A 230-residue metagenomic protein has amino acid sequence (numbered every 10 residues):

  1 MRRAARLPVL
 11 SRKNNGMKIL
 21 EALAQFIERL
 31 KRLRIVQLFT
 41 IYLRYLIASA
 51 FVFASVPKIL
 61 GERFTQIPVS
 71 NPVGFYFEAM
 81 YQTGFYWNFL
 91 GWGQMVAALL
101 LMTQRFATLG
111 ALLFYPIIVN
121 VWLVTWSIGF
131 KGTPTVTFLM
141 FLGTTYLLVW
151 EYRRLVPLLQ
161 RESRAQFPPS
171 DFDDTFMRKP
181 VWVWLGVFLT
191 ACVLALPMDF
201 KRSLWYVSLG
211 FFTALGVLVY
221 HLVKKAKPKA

Functional and structural regions predicted by a protein language model:
A4-A5: Ala/Thr-enriched low-complexity intrinsically disordered regions
V9-E62, T108-A230: Extended, low-polarity transmembrane helix blocks
A50, A54-L90: Solvent-exposed, well-ordered loop and adjacent helix/strand elements within mature globular domains that form
P68-A79, Q94-R105, P168-D173: Short juxtamembrane and helix-loop transition motifs at transmembrane-helix boundaries in membrane proteins
L90-G93, T137-F138: Short hydrophobic/aromatic segments of transmembrane alpha-helices and their interfaces
W92-M95, I118: Hydrophobic alpha-helical segments embedded in the membrane of multi-pass proteins
